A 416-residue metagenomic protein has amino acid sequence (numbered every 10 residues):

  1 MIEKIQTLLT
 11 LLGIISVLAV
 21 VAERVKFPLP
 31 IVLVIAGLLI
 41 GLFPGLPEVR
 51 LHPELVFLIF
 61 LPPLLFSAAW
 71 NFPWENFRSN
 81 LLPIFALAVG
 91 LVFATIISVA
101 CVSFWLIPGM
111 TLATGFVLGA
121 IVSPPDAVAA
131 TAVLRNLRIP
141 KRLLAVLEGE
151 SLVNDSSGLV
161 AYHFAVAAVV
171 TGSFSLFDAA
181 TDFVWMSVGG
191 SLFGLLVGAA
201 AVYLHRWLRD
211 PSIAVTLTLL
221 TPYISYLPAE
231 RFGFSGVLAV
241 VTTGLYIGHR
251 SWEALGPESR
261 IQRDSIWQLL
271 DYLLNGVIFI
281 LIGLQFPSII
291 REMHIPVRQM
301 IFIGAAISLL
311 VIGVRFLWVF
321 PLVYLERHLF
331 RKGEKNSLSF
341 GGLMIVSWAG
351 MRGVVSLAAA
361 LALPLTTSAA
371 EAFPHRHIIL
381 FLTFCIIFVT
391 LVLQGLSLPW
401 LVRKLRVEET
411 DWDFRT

Functional and structural regions predicted by a protein language model:
M1-F414: Transmembrane helical cores of multi-pass secondary ion antiporters/exchangers
